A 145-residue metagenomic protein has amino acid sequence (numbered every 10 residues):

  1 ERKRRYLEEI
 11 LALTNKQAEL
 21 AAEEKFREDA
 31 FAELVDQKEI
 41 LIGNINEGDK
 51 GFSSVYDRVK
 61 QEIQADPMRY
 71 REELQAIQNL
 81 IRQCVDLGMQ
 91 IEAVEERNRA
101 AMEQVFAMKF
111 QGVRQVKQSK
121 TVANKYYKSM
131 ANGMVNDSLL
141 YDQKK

Functional and structural regions predicted by a protein language model:
E1-E47, G51: Long, hydrophobic N-terminal alpha-helical segment
K3, E24, E28-F31, V35-K38 (+4 more regions): Amphipathic alpha-helical coiled-coil segments with heptad-repeat character
K16-E19, E23-F26, E47, S54 (+6 more regions): Heptad-repeat coiled-coil alpha-helices
I40-V55, Q83-V94: Amphipathic alpha-helical coiled-coil segments
G51-A76: Carboxylate-rich helix-loop segments that flank metal/cofactor sites and access channels in metalloenzymes
Y70-K145: Short terminal interaction segments
